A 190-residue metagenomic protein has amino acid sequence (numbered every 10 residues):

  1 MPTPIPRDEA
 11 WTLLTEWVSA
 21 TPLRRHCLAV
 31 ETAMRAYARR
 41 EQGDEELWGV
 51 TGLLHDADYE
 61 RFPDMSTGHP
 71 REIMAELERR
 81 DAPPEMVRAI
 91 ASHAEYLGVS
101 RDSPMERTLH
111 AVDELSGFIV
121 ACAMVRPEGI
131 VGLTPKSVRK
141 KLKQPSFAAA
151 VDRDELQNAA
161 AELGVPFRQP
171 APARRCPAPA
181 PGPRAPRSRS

Functional and structural regions predicted by a protein language model:
M1-M65: Acidic/His-rich, divalent-metal-binding segments that scaffold phosphate/diphosphate chemistry
T3, R7, L23-C27, S66 (+3 more regions): Generic structural signal for well-ordered, non-membrane alpha-helical segments in soluble metabolic enzymes
V18, P135-K136, L142-A173, G182-P186: C-terminal binding/interaction regions
A20-R24, R107-A111, V165: Structural motif
A33-Y37, S66, P166-F167, R175-P181 (+1 more regions): Active-site hotspot residues in diverse enzymes, especially metal/ion-binding acidic/histidine motifs
G43-F147, Q157: Divalent metal-dependent catalytic cores for phosphoryl transfer on phosphate-bearing substrates
P83-P84, D102, P179-R189: Glycine-rich, Lys/Arg-enriched anion-binding loops that position phosphate/diphosphate groups for phosphoryl
